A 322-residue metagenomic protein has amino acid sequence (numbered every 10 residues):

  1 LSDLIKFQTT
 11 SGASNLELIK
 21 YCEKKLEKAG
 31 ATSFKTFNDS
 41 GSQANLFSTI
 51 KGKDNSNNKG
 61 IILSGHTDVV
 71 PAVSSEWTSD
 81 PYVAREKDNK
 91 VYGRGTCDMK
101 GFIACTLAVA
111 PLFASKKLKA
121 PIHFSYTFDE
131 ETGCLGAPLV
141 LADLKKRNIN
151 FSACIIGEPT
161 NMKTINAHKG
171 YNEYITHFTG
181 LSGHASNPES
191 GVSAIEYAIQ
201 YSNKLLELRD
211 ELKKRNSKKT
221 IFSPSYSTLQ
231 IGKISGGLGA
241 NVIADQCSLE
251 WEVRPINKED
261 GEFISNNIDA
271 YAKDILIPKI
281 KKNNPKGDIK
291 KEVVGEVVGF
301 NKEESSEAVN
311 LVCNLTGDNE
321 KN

Functional and structural regions predicted by a protein language model:
L1-S74, Q246-E250, N267: N-terminal helical capping/dimerization or prosegment-like subdomains of hydrolases acting on amide or phosphate bonds
S2, E23, A104-P111, P138-L141 (+2 more regions): Predominant activation on well-ordered alpha-helical scaffold segments within soluble catalytic domains
D39, I175-N322: Metal-dependent amide/peptide-bond hydrolase catalytic core, centered on the "pita-bread" metallohydrolase fold
T49, T164-K169, A240-I243: Short glycine-biased active-site loop of nucleotidyltransferases that positions the nucleotide triphosphate and helps
N58-H123, R147: Active-site metal-coordination/substrate-binding segment of hydrolases, especially metallo-dependent peptidases
A72-E86, F151, N166-H177, L311: Acidic-glycine-rich active-site phosphate/pyrophosphate-binding loop
M99-E173: Acidic/histidine-rich catalytic neighborhood of metal-dependent amide-processing enzymes
